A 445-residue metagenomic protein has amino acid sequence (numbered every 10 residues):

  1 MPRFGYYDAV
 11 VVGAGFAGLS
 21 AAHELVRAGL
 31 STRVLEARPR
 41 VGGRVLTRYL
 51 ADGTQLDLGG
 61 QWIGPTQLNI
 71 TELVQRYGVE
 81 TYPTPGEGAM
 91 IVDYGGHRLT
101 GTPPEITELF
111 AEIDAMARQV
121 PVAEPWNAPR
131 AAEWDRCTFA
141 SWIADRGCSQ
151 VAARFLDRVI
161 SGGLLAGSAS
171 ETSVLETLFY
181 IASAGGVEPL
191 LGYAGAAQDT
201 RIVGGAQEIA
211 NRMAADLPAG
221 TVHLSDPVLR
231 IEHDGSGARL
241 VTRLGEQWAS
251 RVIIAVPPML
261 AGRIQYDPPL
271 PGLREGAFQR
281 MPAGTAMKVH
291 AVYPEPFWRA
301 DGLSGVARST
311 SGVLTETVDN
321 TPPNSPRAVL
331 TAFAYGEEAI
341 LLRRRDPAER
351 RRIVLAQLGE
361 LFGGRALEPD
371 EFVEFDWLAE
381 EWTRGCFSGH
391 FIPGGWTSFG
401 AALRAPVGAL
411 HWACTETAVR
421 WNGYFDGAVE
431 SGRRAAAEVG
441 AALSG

Functional and structural regions predicted by a protein language model:
P2-R3, D8, A17-S20, A28 (+7 more regions): Conserved flavin/dinucleotide-binding core of flavoenzymes
A9, L30-T32, V252, V289: Hydrophobic anchor at the start of a short beta-strand that flanks the dinucleotide cofactor-binding loop
G13-G15: Glycine-rich Rossmann-fold phosphate-binding loop(s) that bind the pyrophosphate of adenine dinucleotide cofactors
V26-A51: Glycine-rich FAD pyrophosphate-binding loop
T54-P121, A128-P129: Dinucleotide-binding Rossmann-like beta1-alpha1 core, especially the glycine-rich loop that anchors the ADP
I70-I91, C148-D157, F297-G305, L367: A short alpha-helix-loop-beta-strand transition element characteristic of N-terminal alpha/beta dinucleotide-binding
P125-P227, G235-A238, W248, A255 (+3 more regions): Active-site/ligand-binding neighborhood in enzyme catalytic cores
D226-H233, R239-D301, R365: Central helical "cap/lid" subdomain
